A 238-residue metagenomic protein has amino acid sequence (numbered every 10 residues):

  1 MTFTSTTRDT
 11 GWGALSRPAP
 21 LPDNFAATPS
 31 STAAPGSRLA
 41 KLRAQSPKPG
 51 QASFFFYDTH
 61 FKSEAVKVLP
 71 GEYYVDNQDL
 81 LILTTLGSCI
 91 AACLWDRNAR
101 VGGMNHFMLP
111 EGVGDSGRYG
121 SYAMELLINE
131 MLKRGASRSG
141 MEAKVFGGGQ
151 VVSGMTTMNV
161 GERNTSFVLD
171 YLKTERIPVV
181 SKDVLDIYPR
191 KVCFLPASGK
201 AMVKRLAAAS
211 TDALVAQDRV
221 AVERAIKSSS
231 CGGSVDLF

Functional and structural regions predicted by a protein language model:
T2-C89, N98-V101, F107-E111, G117-E142 (+1 more regions): Short acidic-hydrophobic catalytic motif
A92: Active-site-proximal betaalpha loop/short-helix elements that scaffold phosphoryl/nucleotidyl transfer chemistry
